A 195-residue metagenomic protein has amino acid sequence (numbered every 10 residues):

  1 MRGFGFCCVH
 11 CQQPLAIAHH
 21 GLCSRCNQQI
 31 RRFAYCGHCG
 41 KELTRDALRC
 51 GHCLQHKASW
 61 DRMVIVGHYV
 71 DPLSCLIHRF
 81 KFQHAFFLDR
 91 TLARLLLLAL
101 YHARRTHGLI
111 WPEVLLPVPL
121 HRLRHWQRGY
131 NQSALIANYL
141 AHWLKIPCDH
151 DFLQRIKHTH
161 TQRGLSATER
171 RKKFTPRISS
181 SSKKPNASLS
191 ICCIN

Functional and structural regions predicted by a protein language model:
M1-N195: Glycine-rich phosphate/pyrophosphate-handling loop used in enzymes and phosphotransfer proteins
